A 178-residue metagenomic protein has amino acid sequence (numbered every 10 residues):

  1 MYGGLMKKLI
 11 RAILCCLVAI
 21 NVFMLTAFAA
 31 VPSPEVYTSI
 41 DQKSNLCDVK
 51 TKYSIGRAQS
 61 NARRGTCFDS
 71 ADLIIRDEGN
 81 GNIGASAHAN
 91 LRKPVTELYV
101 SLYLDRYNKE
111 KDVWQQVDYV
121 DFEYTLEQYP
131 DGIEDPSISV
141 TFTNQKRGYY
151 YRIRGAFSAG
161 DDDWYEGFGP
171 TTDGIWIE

Functional and structural regions predicted by a protein language model:
M1-R76: N-terminal prepro-regions of secreted/extracellular proteins
T66-D105: Short, surface-exposed binding/anchoring microloops in extracellular/periplasmic proteins
S101-V117, R152-R154: Short beta-strand segments and strand-loop junctions that repeat across beta-rich extracellular domains
Q115-D131: Solvent-exposed serine/threonine-rich low-complexity stretches and specific carbohydrate-binding patches
Y129-S139: Aromatic sugar-binding surface patches on proteins that engage polysaccharides or sugar-phosphate polymers
F142-K146: Short, flexible loop/turn segments at beta-strand junctions in immunoglobulin-like and fibronectin type III
R147-G160: Short, aromatic- and glycine-rich surface loops/edge beta-strands on solvent-exposed regions
D161-E178: Short beta-strand elements
